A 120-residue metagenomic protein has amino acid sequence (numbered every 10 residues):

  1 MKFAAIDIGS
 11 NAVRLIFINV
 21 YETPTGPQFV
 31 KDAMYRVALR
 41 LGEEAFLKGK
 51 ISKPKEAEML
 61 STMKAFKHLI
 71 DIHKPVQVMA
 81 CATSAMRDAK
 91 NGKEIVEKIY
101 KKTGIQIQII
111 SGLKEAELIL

Functional and structural regions predicted by a protein language model:
M1-I8, I16-L120: Nucleotide/phosphate-binding catalytic cleft detector across ATP-hydrolyzing and phosphate-transferring enzymes
N11: Primarily the dimerization/phosphotransfer
